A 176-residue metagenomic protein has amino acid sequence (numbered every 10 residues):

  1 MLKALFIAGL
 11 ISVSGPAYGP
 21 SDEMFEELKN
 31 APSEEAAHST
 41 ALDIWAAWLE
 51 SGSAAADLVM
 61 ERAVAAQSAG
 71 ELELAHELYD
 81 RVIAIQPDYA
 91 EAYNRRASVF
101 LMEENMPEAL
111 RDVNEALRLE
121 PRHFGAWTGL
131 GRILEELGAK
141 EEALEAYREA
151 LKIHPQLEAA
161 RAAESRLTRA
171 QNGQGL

Functional and structural regions predicted by a protein language model:
V82, E115-A116, E149-A150: Canonical positions in the second alpha-helix
